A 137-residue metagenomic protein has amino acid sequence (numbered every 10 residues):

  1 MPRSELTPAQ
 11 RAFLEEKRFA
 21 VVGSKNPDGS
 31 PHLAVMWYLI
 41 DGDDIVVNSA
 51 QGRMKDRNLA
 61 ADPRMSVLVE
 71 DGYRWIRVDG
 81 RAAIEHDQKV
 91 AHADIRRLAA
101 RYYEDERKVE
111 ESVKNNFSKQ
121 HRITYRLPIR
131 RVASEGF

Functional and structural regions predicted by a protein language model:
M1-A20: Short, basic/aromatic recognition patches
M1-E5, R74-F137: Charged, gly/pro-rich active-site loop segments
Q10, K55-N58, A91-I95: Amphipathic alpha-helical interface surfaces
Q10, R18, D43, R74 (+1 more regions): A generic secondary-structure signal marking the coil-to-beta-strand transition
L14-E15, A60-A61, S118: Alpha-helix boundary recognition
K17-Q51, R57-L59, M65-L68, V78-D79: Short beta-strand segments
A60-M65, A100, E104: Short, intrinsically disordered, mixed-charge
